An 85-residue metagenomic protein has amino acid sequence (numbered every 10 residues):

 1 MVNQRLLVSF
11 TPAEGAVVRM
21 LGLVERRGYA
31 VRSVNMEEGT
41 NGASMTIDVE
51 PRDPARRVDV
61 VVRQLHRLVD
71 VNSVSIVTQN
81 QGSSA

Functional and structural regions predicted by a protein language model:
M1-A85: A conserved regulatory-domain signal marking ACT and ACT-like small-molecule sensing domains and adjacent regulatory
